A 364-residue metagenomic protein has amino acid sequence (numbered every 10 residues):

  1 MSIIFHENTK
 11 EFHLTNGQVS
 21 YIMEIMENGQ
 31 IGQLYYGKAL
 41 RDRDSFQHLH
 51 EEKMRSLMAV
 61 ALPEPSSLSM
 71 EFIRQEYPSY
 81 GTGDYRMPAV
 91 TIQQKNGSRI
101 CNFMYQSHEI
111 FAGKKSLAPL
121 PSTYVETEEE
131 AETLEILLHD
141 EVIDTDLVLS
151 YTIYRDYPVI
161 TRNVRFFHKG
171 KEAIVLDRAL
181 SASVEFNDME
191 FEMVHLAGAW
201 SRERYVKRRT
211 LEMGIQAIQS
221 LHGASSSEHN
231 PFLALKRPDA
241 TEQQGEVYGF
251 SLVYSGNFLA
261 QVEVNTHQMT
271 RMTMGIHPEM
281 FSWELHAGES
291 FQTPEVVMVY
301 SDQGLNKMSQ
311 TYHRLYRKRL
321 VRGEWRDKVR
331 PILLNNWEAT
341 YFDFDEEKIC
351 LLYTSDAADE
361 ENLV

Functional and structural regions predicted by a protein language model:
M1-F12, T270-L285: Short acidic, Pro/Gly- and aromatic-enriched capping/linker segments at domain boundaries
F5, K10-H13, Y21, I31-E263 (+1 more regions): Polysaccharide-binding surfaces and accessory modules of carbohydrate-active proteins
Q18, V164, G288, L334: Conserved, mostly hydrophobic/aromatic
F103, W283-D302: Short Pro-Gly-centered flexible turn/kink motifs
V262-M272: Short, basic/aromatic beta-hairpin or loop at an interaction surface
L305-R319: Terminal connector regions
L315-L352: An acidic-aromatic substrate-binding cleft motif
Y353, A357-V364: Single conserved hydrophobic/aromatic residue that forms the stacking wall/gate of nucleotide- or nucleobase-binding
